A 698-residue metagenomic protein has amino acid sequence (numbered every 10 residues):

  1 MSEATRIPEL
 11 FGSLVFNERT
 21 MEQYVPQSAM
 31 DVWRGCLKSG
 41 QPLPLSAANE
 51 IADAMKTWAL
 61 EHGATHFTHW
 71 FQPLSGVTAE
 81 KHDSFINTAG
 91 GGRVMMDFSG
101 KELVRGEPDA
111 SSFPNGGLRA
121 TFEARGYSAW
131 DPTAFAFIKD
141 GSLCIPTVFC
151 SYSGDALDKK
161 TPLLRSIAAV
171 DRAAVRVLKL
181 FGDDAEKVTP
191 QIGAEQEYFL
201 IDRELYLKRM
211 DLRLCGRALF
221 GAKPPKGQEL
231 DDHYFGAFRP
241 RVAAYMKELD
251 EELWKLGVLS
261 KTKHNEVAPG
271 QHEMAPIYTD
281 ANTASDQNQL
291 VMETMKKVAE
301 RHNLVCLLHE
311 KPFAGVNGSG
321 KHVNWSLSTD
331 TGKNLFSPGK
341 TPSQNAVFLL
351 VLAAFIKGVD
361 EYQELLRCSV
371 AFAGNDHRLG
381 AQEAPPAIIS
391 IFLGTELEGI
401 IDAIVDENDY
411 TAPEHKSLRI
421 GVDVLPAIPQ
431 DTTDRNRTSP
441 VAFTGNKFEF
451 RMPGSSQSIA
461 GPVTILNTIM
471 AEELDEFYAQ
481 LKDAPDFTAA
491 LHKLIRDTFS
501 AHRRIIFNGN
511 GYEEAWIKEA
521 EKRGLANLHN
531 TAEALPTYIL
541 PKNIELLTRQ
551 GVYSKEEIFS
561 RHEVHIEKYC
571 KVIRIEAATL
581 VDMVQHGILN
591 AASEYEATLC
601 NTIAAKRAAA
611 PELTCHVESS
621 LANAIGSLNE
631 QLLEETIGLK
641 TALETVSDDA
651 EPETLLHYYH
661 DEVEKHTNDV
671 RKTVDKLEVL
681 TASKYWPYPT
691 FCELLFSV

Functional and structural regions predicted by a protein language model:
M1-E9, S697-V698: Basic/polar N-terminal segments that are highly enriched at the extreme N-terminus, encompassing both cleavable
R6-N17, C36-K38, D155, P225-Y234: Gly-rich Lys/Arg/Thr-decorated short loops/hinges at beta-loop-alpha junctions or inter-strand turns that position
L10-E123: Active-site core of metal-dependent hydrolases
A47-I51, F71-P73, K101-E102, F149 (+4 more regions): Active-site-proximal loop/turn and secondary-structure-junction residues that shape catalytic pockets, frequently
A64, T68-Q72, Q287-E300, L327-S328 (+3 more regions): Hydrophobic/aromatic-rich, well-ordered segments within soluble, folded domains that form packed cores
G76-G91, S111, R209, G216 (+4 more regions): Short linear, low-complexity motifs centered on an aromatic residue
E123-L308, N317-G320, L327-E563: Glycine-rich, acidic/polar active-site loops that bind/position phosphate-bearing ligands
T498-V698: C-terminal amphipathic alpha-helical interaction region
